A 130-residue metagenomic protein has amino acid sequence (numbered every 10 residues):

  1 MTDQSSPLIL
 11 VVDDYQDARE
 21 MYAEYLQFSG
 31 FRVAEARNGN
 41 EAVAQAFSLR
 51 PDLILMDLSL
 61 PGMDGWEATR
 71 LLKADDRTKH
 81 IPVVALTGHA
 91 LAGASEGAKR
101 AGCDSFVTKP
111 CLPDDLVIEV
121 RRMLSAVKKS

Functional and structural regions predicted by a protein language model:
L10, E35-L53: Acidic, metal-coordinating helix/loop segments flanking the phosphotransfer/catalytic sites of two-component signaling
E20-F28: Charged docking surfaces used in two-component/phosphorelay signaling
D57, T87: Active-site residues of response regulator receiver
P61, K79, L91, P110: The feature encodes the CheY-like receiver
D104: Short, glycine/charged-rich "phosphate-handling" switch motifs in NTP-dependent and phosphotransfer domains
C111-V120: C-terminal output helix
